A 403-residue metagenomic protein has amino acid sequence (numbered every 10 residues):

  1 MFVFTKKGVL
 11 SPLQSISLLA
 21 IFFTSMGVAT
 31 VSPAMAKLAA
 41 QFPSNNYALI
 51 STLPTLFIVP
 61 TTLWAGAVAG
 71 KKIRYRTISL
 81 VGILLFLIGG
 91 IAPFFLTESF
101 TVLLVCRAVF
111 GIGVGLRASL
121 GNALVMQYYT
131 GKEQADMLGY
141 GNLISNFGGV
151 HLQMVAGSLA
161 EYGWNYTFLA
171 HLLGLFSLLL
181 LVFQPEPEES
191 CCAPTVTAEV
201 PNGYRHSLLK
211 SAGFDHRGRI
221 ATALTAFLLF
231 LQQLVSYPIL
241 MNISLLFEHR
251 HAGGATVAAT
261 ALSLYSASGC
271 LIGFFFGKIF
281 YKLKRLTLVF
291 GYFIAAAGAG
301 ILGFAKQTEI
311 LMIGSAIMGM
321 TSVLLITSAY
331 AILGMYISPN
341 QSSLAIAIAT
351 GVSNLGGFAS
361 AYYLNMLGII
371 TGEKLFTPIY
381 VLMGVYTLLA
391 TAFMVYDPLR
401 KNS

Functional and structural regions predicted by a protein language model:
T61-R74, I272-K284: Helix-to-loop junctions at the C-terminal end of transmembrane segments in multipass secondary transporters
T77-I91, L286-I301: Structural signature of the two symmetry-related core transmembrane helices
C106-S145: Cytoplasmic helix-loop-helix junction between adjacent transmembrane helices in 12-TM secondary transporters
L116-Y129, L324-S338: Intracellular juxtamembrane helix-capping segments at the cytosolic ends of symmetry-related transmembrane helices
Y140-P185: Helix-loop-helix hairpin linking two adjacent transmembrane segments in secondary transporters
T167-F183, T377-V395: Symmetry-related core transmembrane helices of the 12-TM Major Facilitator Superfamily/SLC fold
A221-S263, G269: Extracytoplasmic gate region of multi-pass secondary transporters
G334-E373: A late C-terminal transmembrane helix in Major Facilitator Superfamily
